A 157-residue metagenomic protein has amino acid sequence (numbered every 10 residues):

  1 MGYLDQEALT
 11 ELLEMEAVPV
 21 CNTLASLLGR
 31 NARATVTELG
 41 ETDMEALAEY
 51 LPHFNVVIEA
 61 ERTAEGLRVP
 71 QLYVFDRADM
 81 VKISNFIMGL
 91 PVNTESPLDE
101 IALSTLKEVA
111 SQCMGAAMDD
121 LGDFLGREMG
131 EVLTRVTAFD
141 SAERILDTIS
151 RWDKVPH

Functional and structural regions predicted by a protein language model:
G2-H157: Composition-driven recognition of glycine/serine/threonine/acidic- and proline-rich low-complexity segments and repeats
